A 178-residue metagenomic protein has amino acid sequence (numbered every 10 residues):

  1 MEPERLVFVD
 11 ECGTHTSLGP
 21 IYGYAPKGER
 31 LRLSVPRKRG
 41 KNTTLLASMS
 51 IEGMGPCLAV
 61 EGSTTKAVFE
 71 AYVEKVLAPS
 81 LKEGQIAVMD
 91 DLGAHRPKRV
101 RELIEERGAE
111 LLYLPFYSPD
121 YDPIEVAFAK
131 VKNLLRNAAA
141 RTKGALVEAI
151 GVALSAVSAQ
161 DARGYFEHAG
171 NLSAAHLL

Functional and structural regions predicted by a protein language model:
M1-L178: Short functional hotspots at interaction and active-site rims
